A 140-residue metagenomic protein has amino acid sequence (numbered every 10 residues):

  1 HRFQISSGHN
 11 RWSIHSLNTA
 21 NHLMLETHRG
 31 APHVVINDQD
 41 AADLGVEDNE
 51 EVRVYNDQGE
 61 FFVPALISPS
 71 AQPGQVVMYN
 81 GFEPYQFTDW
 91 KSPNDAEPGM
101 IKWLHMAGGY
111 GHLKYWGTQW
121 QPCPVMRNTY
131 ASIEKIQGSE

Functional and structural regions predicted by a protein language model:
H1-H22: Long, low-complexity segments enriched in small/aliphatic residues
S16, N21-V35, Q39-E140: Long, contiguous, secondary-structure-rich segments that constitute the structural scaffold of globular domains
